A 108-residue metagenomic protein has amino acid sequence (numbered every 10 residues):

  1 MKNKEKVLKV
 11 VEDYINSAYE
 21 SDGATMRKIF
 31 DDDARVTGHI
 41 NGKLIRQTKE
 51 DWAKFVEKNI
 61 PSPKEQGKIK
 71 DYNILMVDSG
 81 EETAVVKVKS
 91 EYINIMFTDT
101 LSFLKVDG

Functional and structural regions predicted by a protein language model:
M1-A24, K28, D32: Short, low-complexity N-terminal intrinsically disordered segments enriched in polar/charged residues
K6, R35, I40, R46-M96: Surface-exposed, charged secondary-structure patches
D22, I29, I40-G42, G67 (+1 more regions): Residue-level detector of alpha-helical recognition elements and their boundaries
V85, M96-G108: Short beta-strand edge/turn micro-motifs at domain boundaries
